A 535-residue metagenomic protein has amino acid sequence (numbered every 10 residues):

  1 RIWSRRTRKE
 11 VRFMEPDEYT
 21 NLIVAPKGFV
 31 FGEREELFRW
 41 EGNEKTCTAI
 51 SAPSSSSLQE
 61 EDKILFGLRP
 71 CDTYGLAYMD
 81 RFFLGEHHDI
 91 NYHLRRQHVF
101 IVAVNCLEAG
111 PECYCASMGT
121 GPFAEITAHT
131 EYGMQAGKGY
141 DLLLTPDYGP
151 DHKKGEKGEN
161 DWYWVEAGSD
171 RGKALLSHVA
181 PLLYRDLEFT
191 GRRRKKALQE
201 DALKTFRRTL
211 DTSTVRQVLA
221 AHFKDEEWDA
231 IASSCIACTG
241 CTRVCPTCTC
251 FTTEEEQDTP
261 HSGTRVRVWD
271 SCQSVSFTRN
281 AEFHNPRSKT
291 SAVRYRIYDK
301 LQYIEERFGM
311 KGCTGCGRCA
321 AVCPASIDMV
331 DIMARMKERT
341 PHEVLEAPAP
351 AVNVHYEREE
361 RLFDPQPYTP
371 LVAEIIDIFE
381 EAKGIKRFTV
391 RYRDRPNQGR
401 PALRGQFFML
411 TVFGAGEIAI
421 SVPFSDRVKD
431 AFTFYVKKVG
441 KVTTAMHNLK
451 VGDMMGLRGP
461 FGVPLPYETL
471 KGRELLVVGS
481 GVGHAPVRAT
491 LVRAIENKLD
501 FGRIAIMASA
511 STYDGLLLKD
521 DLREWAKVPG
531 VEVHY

Functional and structural regions predicted by a protein language model:
R1-V218, N448, A505-L516, D520 (+1 more regions): Iron-sulfur-associated redox domains of electron-transfer enzymes in respiratory and anaerobic energy metabolism
R194-S234, G459, T469-K471, V478: Glycine-rich adenosyl-nucleotide cofactor-binding module
L210-S233, F251-P348: Ferredoxin-type iron-sulfur electron-transfer modules in oxidoreductases and energy-metabolism complexes
S233-T252: Basic (Lys/Arg-enriched) interaction patch that binds polyanionic ligands
C238-G240, C316, S480-G481: A short acidic Gly-Thr/Ser loop motif
E346-F363: Intrinsic disorder at enzyme termini
E360-D453, A510-T512: Ferredoxin-reductase
K441-Y535: FNR/FR-type flavoprotein reductase catalytic core
